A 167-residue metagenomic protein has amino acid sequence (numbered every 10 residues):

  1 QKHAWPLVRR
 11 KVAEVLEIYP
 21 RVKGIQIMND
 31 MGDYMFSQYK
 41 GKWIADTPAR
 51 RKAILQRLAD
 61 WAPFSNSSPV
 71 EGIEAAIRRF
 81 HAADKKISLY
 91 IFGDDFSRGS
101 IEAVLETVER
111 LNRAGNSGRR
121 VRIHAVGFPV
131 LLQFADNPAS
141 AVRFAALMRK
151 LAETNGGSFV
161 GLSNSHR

Functional and structural regions predicted by a protein language model:
Q1-K42, E71-I77, S88-F92, F128: Von Willebrand factor
Q1-W5, I44, A62, N66 (+1 more regions): Flexible, glycine- and charge-enriched loops at secondary-structure boundaries
W5, R9-A13, R51-L55, P69-I77 (+2 more regions): Extracytoplasmic/secreted envelope proteins and their assembly/folding machinery, especially bacterial periplasmic
I18-P20, A49, A53, H81-D84 (+2 more regions): Extracellular/periplasmic catalytic domains that process cell-envelope and extracellular macromolecules
K23-M28, S65-N66, L162-S163: Surface-exposed patches in mature extracellular/periplasmic domains of secreted proteins
A45-K86, R98-G99, G127-Q133: Von Willebrand factor
D60-W61, D95-T154, V160: VWA/integrin I-like adhesion module and closely mimicked acidic/polar interface patches used
Q133, S165-R167: A short acidic, often aromatic-flanked loop/helix-cap motif at beta-alpha or helix-coil junctions that lines enzyme
